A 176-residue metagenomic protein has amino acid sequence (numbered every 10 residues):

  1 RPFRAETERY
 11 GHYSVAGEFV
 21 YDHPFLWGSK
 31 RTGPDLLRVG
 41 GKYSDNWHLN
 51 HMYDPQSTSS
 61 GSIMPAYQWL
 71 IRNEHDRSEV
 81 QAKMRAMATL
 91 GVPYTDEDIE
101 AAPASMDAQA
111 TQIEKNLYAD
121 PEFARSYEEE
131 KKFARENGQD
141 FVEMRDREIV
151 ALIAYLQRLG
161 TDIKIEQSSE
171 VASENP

Functional and structural regions predicted by a protein language model:
R1-P176: Periplasmic c-type cytochrome electron-transfer domains
